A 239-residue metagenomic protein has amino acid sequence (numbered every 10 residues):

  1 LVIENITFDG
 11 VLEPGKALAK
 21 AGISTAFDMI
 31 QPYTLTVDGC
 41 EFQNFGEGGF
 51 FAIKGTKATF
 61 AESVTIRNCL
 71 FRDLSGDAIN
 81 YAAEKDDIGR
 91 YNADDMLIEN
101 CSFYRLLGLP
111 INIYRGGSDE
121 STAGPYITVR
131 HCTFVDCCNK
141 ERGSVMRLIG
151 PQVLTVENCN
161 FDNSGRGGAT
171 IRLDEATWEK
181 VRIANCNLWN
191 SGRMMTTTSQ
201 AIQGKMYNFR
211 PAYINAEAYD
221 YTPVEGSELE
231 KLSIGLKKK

Functional and structural regions predicted by a protein language model:
L1-K239: Extracellular beta-rich repeat passengers
